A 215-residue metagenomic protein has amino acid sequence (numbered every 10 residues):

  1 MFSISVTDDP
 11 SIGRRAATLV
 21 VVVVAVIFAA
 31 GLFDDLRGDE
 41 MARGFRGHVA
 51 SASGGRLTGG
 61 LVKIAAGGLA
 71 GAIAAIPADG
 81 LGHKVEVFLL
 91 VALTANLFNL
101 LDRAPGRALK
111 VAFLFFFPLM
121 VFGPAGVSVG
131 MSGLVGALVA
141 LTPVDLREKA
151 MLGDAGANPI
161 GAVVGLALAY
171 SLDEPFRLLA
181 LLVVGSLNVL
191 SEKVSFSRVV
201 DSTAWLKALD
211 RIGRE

Functional and structural regions predicted by a protein language model:
M1-V194, R198: "…together with the soluble PPM/PP2C metallo-phosphatase catalytic core" -> "…together with the soluble PPM/PP2C
V199-E215: Short, highly charged, low-complexity non-transmembrane loops/tails of multi-pass membrane proteins
